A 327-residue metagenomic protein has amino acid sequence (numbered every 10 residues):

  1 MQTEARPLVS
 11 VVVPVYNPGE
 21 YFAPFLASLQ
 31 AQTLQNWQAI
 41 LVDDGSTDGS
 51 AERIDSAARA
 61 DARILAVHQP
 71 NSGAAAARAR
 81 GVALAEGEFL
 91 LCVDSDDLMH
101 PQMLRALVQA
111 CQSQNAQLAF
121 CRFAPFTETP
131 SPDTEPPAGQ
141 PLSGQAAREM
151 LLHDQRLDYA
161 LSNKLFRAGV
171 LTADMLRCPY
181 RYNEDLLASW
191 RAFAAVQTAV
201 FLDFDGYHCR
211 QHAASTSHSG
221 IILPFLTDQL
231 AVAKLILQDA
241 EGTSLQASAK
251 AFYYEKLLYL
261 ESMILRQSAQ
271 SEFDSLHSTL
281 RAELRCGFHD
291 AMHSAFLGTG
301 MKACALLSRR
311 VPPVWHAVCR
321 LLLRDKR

Functional and structural regions predicted by a protein language model:
N17-A31, R53: Short, well-formed alpha-helical segments that are part of the catalytic scaffolds of diverse glycosyltransferases
S28, Q35, D43-E52, P70: A conserved acidic beta->alpha catalytic loop
Q69-A85: Glycine-rich, basic loop-to-helix element that forms the pyrophosphate-binding segment of sugar-nucleotide handling
L90: Short aromatic/hydrophobic "clamp" motif used to bind/position activated sugar donors
Q102-T134: Conserved donor NDP-sugar-binding/catalytic core segment of glycosyltransferases
A146-I222, L226-Q229: Conserved nucleotide-sugar donor-binding catalytic segment
G206-H212, S219-L245, Y259-S262, R266-F288: Catalytic core of nucleotide-sugar-dependent glycosyltransferases
R266-R327: Membrane-interface aromatic/basic loop that binds lipid-linked glycans or pyrophosphate carriers, typified by
